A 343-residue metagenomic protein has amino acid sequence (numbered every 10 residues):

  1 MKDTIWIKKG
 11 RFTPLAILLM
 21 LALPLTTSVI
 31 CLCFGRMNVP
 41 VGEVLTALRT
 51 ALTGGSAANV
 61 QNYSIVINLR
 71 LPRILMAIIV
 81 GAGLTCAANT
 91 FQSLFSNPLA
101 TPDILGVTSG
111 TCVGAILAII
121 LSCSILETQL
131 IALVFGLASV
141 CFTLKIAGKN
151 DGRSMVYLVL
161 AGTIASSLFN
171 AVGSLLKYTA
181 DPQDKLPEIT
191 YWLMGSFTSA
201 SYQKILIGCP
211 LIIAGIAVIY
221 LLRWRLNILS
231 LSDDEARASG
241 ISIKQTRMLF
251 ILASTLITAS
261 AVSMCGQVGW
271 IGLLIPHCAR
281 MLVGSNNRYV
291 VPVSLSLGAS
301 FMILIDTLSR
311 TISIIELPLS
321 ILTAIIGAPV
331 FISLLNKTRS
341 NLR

Functional and structural regions predicted by a protein language model:
M1-R343: Alpha-helical transmembrane segments in inner-membrane proteins
